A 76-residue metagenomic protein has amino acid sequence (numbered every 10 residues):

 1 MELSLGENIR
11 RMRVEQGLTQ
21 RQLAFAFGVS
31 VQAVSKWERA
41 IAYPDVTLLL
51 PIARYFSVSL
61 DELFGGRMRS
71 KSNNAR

Functional and structural regions predicted by a protein language model:
M1-E15: A short, Lys/Arg-rich alpha-helix, primarily the initiator
E7, G17-L18, P44-T47: Residue-level signal for the short linker/turn that defines the boundary of a DNA-recognition helix
R10, V14, G28, R39-I41 (+1 more regions): Residue-level detection of the helix-turn-helix DNA-binding "recognition helix"
G17-K36, P51: Short alpha-helical DNA-recognition segment
Q20, V31, I41-A42, L60: The DNA-contacting recognition helix of HTH DNA-binding domains and analogous helical DNA-recognition elements
T47-E62: DNA major-groove recognition helix of helix-turn-helix/homeodomain DNA-binding modules
G65-R76: Short, charged recognition helix plus adjacent turn of helix-turn-helix-like nucleic-acid-binding domains
